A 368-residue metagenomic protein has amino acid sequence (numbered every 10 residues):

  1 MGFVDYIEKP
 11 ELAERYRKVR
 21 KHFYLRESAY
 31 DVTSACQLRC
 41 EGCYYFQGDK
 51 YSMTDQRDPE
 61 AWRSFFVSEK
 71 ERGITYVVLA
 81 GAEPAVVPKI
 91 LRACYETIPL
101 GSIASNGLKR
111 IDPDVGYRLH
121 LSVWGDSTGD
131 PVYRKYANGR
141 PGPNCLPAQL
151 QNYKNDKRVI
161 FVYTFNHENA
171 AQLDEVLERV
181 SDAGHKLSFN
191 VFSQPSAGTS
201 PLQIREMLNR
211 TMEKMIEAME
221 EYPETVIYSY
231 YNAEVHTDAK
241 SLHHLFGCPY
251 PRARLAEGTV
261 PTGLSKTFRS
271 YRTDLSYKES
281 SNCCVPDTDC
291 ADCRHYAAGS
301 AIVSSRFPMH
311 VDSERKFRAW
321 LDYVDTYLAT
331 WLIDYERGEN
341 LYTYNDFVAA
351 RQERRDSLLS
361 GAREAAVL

Functional and structural regions predicted by a protein language model:
G2-P113, S313-Y323, L358-G361: Conserved alpha-helical substructure of the radical SAM core
Y30, S34-Q37, L242, Y277 (+1 more regions): Processing junctions and N-termini across compartments
A35-Q47, G247, V285-G299: Local cysteine-cluster metal-coordination motifs and their immediate loop/turn environment, predominantly Fe-S cluster
R39, G73, V115, A183-S188 (+1 more regions): Short loop/turn motifs at secondary-structure junctions
G48, A82, W124, F192 (+1 more regions): Flexible loop residues that form catalytic and substrate-binding hotspots at small-molecule/glycan-binding clefts
R92, Y117, L121-K278, N282 (+1 more regions): Radical SAM enzyme [4Fe-4S]-AdoMet core and its adjacent flexible, acidic and glycine-rich loops/tails across
V260-L368: Flexible mid-to-C-terminal extensions adjoining Fe-S/redox cofactors in radical SAM and related proteins
